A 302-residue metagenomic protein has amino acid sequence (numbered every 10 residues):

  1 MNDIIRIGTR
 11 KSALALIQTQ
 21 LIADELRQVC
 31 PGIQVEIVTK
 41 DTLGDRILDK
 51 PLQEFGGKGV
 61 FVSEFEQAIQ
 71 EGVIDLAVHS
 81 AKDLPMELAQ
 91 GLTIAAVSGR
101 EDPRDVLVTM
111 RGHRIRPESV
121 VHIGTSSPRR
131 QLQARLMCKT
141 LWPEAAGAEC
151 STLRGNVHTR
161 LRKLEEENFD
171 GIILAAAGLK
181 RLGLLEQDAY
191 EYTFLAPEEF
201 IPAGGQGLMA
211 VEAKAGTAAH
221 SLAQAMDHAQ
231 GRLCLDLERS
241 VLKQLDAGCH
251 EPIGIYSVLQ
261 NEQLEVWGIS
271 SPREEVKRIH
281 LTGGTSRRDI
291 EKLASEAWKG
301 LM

Functional and structural regions predicted by a protein language model:
M1-D41, R46-I47, E54, V62 (+2 more regions): Small-molecule-sensing regulatory modules
G44-D49, A77, P85-L88: Short active-site-adjacent helix-start/loop capping segments
D49-L76: Short, structured active-site "lid" loops
I74-V78, D170-G171: Short, Asp-centered acidic motifs that coordinate Mg2+ and/or phosphate in catalytic or ligand-binding sites
A81-K82, L88-G147: A conserved helix-loop-strand patch within extracytoplasmic ligand-binding domains of the periplasmic binding
A81-L84, A177-L179: Short glycine-rich anion-binding loops that position phosphate/pyrophosphate groups of nucleotides and phosphorylated
